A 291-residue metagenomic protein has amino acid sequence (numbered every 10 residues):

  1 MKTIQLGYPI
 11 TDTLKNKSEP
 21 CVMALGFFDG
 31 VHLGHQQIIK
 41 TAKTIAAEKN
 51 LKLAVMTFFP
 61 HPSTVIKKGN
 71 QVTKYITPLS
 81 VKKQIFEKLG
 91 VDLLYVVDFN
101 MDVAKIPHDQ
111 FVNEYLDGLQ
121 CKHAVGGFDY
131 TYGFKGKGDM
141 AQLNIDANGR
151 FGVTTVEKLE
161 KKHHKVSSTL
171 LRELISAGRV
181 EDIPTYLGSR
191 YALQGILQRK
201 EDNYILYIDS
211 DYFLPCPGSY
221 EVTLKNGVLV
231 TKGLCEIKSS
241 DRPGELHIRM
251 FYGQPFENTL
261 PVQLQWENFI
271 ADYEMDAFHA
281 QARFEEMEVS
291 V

Functional and structural regions predicted by a protein language model:
M1-C21: Positively charged, low-complexity intrinsically disordered leader regions
C21-M23, A54: Conserved beta-strand elements of the Class I
A24-A42: Di-metal (Zn2+ and/or Mg2+/Mn2+) metal-binding site signature of metallo-dependent hydrolases with the MBL/beta-CASP
H32, F86, A124, I183 (+1 more regions): Residue-level signal for inorganic ion chemistry
K40-E114: Core alpha/beta nucleotide-donor-binding catalytic domains of modification enzymes
K105-I205, Y273-V291: Classical nucleotidyltransferase
K200-V291: Phosphate/ribose-recognition catalytic cores of enzymes acting on nucleotide-derived substrates
